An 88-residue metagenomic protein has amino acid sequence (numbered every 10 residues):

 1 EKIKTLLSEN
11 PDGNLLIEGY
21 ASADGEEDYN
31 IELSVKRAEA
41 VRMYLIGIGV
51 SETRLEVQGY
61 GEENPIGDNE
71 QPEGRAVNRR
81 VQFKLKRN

Functional and structural regions predicted by a protein language model:
E1-N14, T53, R87-N88: Periplasmic peptidoglycan-binding/tethering modules of Gram-negative envelope proteins
E18-N88: Periplasmic OmpA-like peptidoglycan-binding domain that tethers envelope proteins to the cell wall
